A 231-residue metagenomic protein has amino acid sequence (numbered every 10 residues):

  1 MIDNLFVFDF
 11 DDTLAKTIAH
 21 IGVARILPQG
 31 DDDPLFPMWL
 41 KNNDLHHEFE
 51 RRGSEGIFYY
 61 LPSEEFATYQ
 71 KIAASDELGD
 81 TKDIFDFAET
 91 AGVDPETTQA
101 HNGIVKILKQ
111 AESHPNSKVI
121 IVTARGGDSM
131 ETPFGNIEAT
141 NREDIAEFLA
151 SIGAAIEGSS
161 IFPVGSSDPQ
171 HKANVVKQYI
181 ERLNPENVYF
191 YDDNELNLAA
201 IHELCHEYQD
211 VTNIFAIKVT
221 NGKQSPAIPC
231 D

Functional and structural regions predicted by a protein language model:
N4-F6, K172-I201: Conserved Lys-Pro-Asp/Glu-containing loop-to-beta segment of HAD-superfamily phosphomonoesterases, centered on
L5-P169: Alpha-helical substrate-recognition element adjacent to the catalytic core
T13-L14, G126-S129, N194-N197, G222-Q224: Solvent-exposed loop/turn segments at secondary-structure junctions within structured extracellular/periplasmic domains
V23-N43, I201-K223: A short alpha/beta connector and helix-capping loop motif
V105-S113, K177, E181, A199 (+1 more regions): Surface-exposed alpha-helical segments enriched in charged/polar residues
S117-I120, L149-G158, E181-Y189, D210-D231: Compositionally biased low-complexity segments enriched in polar/charged residues
S166-N174, G222-A227: A short acidic, often aromatic-flanked loop/helix-cap motif at beta-alpha or helix-coil junctions that lines enzyme
